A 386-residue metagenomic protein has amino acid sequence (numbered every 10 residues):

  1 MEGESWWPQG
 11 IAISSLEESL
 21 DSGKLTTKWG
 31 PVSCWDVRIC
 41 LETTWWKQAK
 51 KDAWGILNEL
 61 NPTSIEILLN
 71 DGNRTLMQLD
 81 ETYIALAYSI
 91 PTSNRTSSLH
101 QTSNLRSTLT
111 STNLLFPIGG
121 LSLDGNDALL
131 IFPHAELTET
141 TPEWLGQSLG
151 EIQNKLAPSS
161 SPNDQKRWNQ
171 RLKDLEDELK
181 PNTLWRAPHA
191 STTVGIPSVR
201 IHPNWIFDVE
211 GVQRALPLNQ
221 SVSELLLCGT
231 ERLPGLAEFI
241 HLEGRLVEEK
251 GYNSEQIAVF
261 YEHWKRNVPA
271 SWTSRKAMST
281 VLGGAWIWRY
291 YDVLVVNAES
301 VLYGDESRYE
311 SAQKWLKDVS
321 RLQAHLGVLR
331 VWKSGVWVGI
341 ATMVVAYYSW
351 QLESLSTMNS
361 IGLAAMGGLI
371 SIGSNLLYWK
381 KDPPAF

Functional and structural regions predicted by a protein language model:
G3-E4, Q9-R186, L227-S254, A258 (+1 more regions): Conserved ATP-binding subdomain of kinase catalytic cores across diverse folds
V194-N219: Conserved protein kinase catalytic/activation segment
C228-W272, Y290-R308: Active-site activation/catalytic loop segments of kinase-like enzymes and analogous catalytic loops in related
T273-Y291: All-alpha amphipathic helical-bundle segments outside canonical DNA-binding/catalytic cores that form hydrophobic
A312, L377-F386: Juxtamembrane C-terminal module of membrane proteins
K314-A341: Cytosolic-side membrane-insertion boundary helix
A346-Y348, G368-K381: Alpha-helical transmembrane segments
S349-G368: Hydrophobic alpha-helical transmembrane segments
